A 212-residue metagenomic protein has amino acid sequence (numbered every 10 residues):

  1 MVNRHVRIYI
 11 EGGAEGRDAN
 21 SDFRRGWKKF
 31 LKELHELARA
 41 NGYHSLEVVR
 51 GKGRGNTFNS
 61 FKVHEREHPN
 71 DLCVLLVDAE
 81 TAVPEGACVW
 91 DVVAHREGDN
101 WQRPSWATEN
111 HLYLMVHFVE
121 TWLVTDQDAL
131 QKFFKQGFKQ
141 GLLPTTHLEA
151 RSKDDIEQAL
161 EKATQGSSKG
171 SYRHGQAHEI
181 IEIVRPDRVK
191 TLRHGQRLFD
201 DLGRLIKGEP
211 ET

Functional and structural regions predicted by a protein language model:
M1-H5, R17-V48, F58-T212: C-terminal accessory helical subdomains adjacent to catalytic cores in phosphodiester- and nucleotide-handling enzymes
I8-I10: Short hydrophobic beta-strand that contains or immediately precedes a catalytic carboxylate
G12-E15: Short polar catalytic/cofactor-binding loops
G53-N56: Short helix-initiation/N-cap motifs at beta->coil->alpha
